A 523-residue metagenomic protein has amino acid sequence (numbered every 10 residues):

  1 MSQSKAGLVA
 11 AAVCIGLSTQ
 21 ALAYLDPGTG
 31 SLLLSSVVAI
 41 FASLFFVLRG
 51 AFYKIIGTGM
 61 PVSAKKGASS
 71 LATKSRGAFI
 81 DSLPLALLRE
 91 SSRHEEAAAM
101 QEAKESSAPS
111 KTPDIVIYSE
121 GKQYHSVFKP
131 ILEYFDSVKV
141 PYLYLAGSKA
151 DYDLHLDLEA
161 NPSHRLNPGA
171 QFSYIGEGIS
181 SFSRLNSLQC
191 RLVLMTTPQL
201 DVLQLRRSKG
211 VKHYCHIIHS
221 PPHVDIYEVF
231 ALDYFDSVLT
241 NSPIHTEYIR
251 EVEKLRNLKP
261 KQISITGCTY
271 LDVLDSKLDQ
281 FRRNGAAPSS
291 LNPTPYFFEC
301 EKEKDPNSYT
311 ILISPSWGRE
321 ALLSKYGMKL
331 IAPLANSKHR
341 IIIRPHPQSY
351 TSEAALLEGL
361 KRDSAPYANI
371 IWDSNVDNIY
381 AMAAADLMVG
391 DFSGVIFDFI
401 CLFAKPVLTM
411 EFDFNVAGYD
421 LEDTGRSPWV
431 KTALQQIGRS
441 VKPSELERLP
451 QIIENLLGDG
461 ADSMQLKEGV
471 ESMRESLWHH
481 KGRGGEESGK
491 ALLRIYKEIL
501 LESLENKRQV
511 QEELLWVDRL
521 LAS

Functional and structural regions predicted by a protein language model:
M1-A21: N-terminal secretory/membrane targeting signals
R76-M100, Y234-L322, P347-Y350: A nucleotide-sugar donor-handling region in carbohydrate enzymes
A103, P109-Y124, I131, H223 (+3 more regions): Active-site donor-nucleotide binding/catalytic segment of nucleotide-sugar enzymes
V116-K277, R283: Active-site and donor-binding regions of nucleotide-sugar-utilizing enzymes
G147-K149, L154-P162, A335-D373: Catalytic donor nucleotide-activated moiety binding site of glycosyltransferases and closely related
I179, A355-F397: Donor nucleotide-activated moiety binding/catalytic core segment of transferases that use nucleotide-activated donors
P260, G394-S476: Catalytic binding pocket for nucleotide-activated donors in carbohydrate/polymer assembly enzymes
Q435, P443-S523: C-terminal amphipathic helix plus adjacent low-complexity, charged tail appended to glycosyltransferase catalytic
